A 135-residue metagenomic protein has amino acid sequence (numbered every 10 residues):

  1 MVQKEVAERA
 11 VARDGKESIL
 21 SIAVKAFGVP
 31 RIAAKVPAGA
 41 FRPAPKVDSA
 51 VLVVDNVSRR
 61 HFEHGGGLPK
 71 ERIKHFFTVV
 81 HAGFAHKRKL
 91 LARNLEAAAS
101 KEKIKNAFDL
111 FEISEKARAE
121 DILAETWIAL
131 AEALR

Functional and structural regions predicted by a protein language model:
M1-A119, A129-R135: Class I S-adenosyl-L-methionine
